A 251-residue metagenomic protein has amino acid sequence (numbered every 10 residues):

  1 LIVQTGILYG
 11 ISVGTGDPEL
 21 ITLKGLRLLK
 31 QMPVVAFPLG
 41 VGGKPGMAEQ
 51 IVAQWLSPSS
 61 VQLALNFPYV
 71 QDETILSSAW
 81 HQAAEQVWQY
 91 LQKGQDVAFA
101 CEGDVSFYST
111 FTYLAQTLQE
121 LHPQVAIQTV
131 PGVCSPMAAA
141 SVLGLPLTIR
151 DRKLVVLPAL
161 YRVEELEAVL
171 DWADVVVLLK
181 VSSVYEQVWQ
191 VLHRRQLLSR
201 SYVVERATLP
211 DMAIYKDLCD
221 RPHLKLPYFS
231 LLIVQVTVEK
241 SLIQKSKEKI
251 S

Functional and structural regions predicted by a protein language model:
L1-P18, L23-G25, K30-A126, I214-Y215 (+2 more regions): Class I S-adenosyl-L-methionine
I2-T5, R27-L28, L91, F99 (+5 more regions): Solvent-exposed alpha-helices and their adjacent loops that cap or buttress functional pockets in soluble metabolic
L8, L170-S251: A contiguous loop/helix-start segment that scaffolds small-molecule binding in enzyme catalytic cores
F37, A64, F99-C101, I127-G132 (+3 more regions): General beta-strand structural signal in soluble alpha/beta enzymes
G42-P45, V70, C134-M137, Y185-E186 (+1 more regions): Short gly/pro/ser/thr-enriched loop/turn and capping motifs at secondary-structure boundaries
I75-A84, V142-L145, V169-W172, I214-D220: Short, surface-exposed amphipathic charged segments that create phosphate/polyanion-binding patches used for binding
Q82-Y90, P146-P158, D220-L231: A polyampholytic, Gly/Pro-enriched intrinsically disordered region
G103, F107-W172, H223: Class I SAM-dependent methyltransferase SAM-binding "motif I" and its flanking Rossmann-like core
